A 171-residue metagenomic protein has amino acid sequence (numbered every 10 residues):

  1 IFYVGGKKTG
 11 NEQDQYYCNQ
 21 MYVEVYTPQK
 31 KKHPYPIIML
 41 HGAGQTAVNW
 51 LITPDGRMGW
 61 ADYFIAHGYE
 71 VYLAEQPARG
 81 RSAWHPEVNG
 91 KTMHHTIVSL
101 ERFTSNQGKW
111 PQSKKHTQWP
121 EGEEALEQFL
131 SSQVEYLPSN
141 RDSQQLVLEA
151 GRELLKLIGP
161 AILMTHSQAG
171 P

Functional and structural regions predicted by a protein language model:
I1-K32: N-terminal cap/lid segment of alpha/beta-hydrolase-fold proteins
H33-G42: Short beta-strand element of the alpha/beta-hydrolase
G44-I52, V71: Serine-hydrolase catalytic-loop signature spanning alpha/beta hydrolases and amidase-signature enzymes
R57-W84: Conserved alpha/beta-hydrolase
N89-Q128: Low-complexity, serine/threonine/proline-enriched polar segments
A125-I162: Conserved acidic catalytic loop of the alpha/beta-hydrolase fold
M164-G170: Gly/Ala-rich beta-loop-alpha elbow adjacent to hydrolase catalytic centers
